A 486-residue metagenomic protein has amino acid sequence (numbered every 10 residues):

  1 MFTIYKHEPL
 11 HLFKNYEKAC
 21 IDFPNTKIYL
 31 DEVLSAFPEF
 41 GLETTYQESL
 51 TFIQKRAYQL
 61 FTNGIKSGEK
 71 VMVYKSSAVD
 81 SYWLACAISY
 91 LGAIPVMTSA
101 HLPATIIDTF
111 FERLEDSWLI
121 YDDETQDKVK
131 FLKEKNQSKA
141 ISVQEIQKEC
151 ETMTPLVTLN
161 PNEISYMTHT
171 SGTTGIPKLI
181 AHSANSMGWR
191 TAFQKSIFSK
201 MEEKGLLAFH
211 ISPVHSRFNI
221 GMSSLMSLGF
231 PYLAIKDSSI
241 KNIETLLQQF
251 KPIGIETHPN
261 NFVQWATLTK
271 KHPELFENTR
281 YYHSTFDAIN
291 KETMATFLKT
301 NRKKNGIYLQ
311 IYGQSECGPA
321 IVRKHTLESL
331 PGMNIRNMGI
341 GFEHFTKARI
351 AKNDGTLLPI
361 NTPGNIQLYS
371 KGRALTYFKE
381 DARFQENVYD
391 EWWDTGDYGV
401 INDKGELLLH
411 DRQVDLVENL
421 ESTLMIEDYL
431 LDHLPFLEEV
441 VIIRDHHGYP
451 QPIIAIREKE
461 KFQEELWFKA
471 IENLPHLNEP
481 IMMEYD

Functional and structural regions predicted by a protein language model:
M1-N63, E460: N-lobe entry segment of adenylate-forming
F23-I28, E151-H169, G175-I176, K200-L206: Conserved pre-ATP/AMP-binding loop-to-beta segment of ANL
F40, A57-H101, F209-S212: Conserved AMP-binding/adenylate-forming
E43-Q47, S165-A192: Conserved AMP-binding A3 loop
G188-L206, P213-G254, L268: Conserved AMP-binding/adenylation subdomain of ANL enzymes
I253-E256, A266-G332: Gly/Ser/Thr-rich phosphate-binding loop
I255, S370, G396-N478: AMP-binding/adenylate-forming catalytic core of the ANL superfamily
I340-F345, T356-E386, E406, E421: Conserved ATP/PPi-binding loop(s) of AMP-dependent carboxylate-activating enzymes
